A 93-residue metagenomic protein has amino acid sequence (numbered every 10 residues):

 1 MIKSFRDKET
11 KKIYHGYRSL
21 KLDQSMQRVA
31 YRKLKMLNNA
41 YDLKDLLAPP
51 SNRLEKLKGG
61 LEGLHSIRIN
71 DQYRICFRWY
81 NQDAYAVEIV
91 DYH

Functional and structural regions predicted by a protein language model:
M1-K33: Arg/Lys-rich, positively charged N-terminal/basic patches that mediate binding to nucleic acids
K3, Q27-A30, L46-P50, N70: Generic structural signal for well-ordered secondary structure
K8-E9, Y17, Y41, P49-N52 (+1 more regions): Residue-level signal for pocket-adjacent positions within structured domains
K35-L37, Y41: Basic, amphipathic alpha-helical segments enriched in Lys/Arg and hydrophobic/aromatic residues
Y41-H65: A short, surface-exposed loop/turn module that caps and links secondary-structure elements
E55-K58, L64-H93: Enriched for short, Lys/Arg-rich terminal
